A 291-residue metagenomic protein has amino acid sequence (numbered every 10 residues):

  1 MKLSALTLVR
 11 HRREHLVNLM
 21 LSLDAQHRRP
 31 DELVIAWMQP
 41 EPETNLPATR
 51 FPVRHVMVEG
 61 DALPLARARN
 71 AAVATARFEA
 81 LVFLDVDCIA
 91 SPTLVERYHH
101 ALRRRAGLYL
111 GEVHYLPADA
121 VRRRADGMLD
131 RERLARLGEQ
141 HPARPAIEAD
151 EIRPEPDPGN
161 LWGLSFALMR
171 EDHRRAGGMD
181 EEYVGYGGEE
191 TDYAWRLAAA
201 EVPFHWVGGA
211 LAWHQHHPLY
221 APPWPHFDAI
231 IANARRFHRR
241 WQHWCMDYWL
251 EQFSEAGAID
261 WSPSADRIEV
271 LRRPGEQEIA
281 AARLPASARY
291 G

Functional and structural regions predicted by a protein language model:
L21-P30: Short, acidic, metal-binding catalytic loop of nucleotide-sugar glycosyltransferases
E59-A76: Glycine-rich, basic loop-to-helix element that forms the pyrophosphate-binding segment of sugar-nucleotide handling
L81: Short aromatic/hydrophobic "clamp" motif used to bind/position activated sugar donors
D85-I89: The conserved acidic donor/metal-binding loop of glycosyltransferases
T93-E132: Conserved donor NDP-sugar-binding/catalytic core segment of glycosyltransferases
L129-P158: Short, flexible, basic/aromatic active-site loop/helix in glycosyltransferases
N160-L168, D172-G177, Y183-A210: A short, conserved alpha-helix in the catalytic core of glycosyltransferases
V207-P223, F237: Active-site donor/metal-binding and catalytic loop motifs of nucleotide-sugar-dependent glycosylation enzymes
